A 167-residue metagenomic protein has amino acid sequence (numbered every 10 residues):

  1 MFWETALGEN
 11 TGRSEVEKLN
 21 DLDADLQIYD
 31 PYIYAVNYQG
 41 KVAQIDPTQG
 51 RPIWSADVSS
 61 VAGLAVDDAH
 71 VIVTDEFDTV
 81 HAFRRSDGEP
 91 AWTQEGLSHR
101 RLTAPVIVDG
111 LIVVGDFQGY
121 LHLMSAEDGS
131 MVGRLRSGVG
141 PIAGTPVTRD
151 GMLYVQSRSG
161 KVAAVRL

Functional and structural regions predicted by a protein language model:
M1, A43, H81-A82, H122 (+1 more regions): WD40 beta-propeller blade core
F2-I28, I53-D67, W92-D109, M131-R149: Extracytoplasmic beta-rich repeat domains
G40, D78-T79, Q118-Y120, G160: Short coil/turn segments within WD40 beta-propeller repeats
D46-Q49, R84-D87, S125-G129, L167: Short loop/turn segments that connect beta-strands within beta-propeller blades
L102-A126: C-terminal hydrophobic structural anchor segments that stabilize assembly/packing rather than catalytic chemistry
S137, P141-L167: Blade-level signature of beta-propeller repeat domains, shared across WD40, Kelch, NHL, RCC1 and BNR/Asp-box propellers
